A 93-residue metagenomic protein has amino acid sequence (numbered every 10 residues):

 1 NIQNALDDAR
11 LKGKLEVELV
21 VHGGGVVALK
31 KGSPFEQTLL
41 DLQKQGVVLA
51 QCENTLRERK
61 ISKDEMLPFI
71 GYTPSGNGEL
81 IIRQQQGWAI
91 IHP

Functional and structural regions predicted by a protein language model:
N1-L11: Histidine-anchored nucleotide/phosphate-binding helix
A9, G13, V26, A50 (+1 more regions): Membrane-targeting and insertion segments and their boundary/processing signals
K12-E18, H92: Surface-exposed patches in mature extracellular/periplasmic domains of secreted proteins
E16-A28: Acidic helix-start/capping segments at beta-turn-to-alpha-helix junctions
G32-P93: A cross-taxonomic marker for long C-terminal extensions/tails that follow the last structured domain
